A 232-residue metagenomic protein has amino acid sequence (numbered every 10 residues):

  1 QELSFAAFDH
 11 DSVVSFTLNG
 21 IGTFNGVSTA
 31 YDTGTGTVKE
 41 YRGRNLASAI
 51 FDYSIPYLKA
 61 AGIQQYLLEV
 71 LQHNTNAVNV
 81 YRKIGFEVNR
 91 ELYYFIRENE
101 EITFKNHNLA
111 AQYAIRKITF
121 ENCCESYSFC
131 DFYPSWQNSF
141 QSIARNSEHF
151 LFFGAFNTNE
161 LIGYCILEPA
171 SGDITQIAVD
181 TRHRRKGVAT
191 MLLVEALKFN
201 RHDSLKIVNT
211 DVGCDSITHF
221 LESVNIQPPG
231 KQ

Functional and structural regions predicted by a protein language model:
A6, S12-I21, T29-Y31, G36 (+2 more regions): Conserved beta-strand in the GNAT
T29, L58-E69, N200-G213: Conserved GNAT acetyl-CoA-binding A-motif
T33, V38-R42, L71, D180 (+1 more regions): Residue-level recognition of the GNAT/N-acetyltransferase active site
Y41, N45-Y53, H183, G187-E195: Conserved acetyl-CoA pyrophosphate-binding loop and the N-cap/start of the following alpha-helix in GNAT-like
R44, S48, A60, Q64 (+3 more regions): Conserved active-site alpha-helix within GNAT-family acetyltransferase domains
F51, N74-A77, Y94, N99: Short glycine/proline-centered loop/turn elements that form peptide/ligand docking sites
S54, L58, Y66, A77 (+2 more regions): Short hydrophobic clusters on alpha-helical segments that form packing/core surfaces in small helical domains
I84-I166: Amide-forming acyltransferase catalytic core, primarily the GNAT-like/NAT-type and related acyltransferase folds
